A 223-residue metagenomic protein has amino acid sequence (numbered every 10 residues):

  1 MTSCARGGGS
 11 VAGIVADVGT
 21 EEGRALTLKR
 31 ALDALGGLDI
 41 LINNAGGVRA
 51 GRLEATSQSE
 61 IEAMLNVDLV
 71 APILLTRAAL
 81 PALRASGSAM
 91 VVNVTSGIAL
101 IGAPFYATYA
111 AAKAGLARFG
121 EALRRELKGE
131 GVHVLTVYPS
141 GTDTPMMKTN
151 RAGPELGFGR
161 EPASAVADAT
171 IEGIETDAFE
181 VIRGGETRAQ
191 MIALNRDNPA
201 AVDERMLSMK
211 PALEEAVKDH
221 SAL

Functional and structural regions predicted by a protein language model:
V15-T27, Q58: The beta1-alpha1 cofactor-binding region of Rossmann-like NAD(H)/NADP(H)-dependent oxidoreductases
N44-R49: Conserved NAD(P)H cofactor-binding loop of Rossmann-fold oxidoreductase domains
R52-L53, S57-A63: Substrate-binding pocket helix/loop in short-chain dehydrogenase/reductase
E54, A103-A107: Active-site loop immediately N-terminal to the catalytic Tyr-X3-Lys motif of short-chain dehydrogenase/reductase
T76, A112: Active-site helix of classical SDR
S96: Residue(s) in the substrate-gating loop at a strand-loop-helix junction that position the organic substrate next
T136, A152-Q190: C-terminal helical subdomain
